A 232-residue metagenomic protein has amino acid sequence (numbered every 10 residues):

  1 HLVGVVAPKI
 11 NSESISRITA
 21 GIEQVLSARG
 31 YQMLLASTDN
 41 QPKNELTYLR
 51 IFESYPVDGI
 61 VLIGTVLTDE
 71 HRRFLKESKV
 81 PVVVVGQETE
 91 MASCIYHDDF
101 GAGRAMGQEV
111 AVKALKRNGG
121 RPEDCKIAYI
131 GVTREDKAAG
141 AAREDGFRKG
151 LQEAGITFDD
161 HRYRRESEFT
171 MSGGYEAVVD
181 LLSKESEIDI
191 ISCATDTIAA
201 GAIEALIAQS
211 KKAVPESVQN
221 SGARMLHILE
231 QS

Functional and structural regions predicted by a protein language model:
H1, Q108-I127: Nucleotide donor/acceptor-binding cores
L2-V112, S183, E187: Alpha-helical recognition/docking segments in bacterial nutrient-uptake and carbohydrate-utilization systems
A7-S16, L35-N44, I95-A105, Y129-Q152 (+4 more regions): Hinge/beta->alpha junction and helix N-cap segments in small-molecule ligand-binding domains
A28-R29, S78, L151-F158, K184-E187 (+1 more regions): Short helix-capping segments at alpha-helix termini
Q32, K79-V83, S93, K126 (+2 more regions): Proline-centered loop/turn at the N-terminus of a beta-strand
P56-I63, K126-G131, R164, E185-T195 (+1 more regions): Periplasmic-binding protein-like
K184-S232: Flexible loop/turn connectors
